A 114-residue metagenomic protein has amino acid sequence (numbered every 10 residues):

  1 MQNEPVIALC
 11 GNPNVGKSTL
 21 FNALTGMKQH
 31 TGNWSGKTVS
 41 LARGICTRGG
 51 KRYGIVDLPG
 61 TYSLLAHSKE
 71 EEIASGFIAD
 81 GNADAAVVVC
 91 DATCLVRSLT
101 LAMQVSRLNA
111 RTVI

Functional and structural regions predicted by a protein language model:
M1-K69, G81, A85: Conserved G1/Walker A P-loop phosphate-binding module
G44-G50, I73-I114: Conserved C-terminal guanine-recognition region of P-loop GTPase G domains, centered on the G4
